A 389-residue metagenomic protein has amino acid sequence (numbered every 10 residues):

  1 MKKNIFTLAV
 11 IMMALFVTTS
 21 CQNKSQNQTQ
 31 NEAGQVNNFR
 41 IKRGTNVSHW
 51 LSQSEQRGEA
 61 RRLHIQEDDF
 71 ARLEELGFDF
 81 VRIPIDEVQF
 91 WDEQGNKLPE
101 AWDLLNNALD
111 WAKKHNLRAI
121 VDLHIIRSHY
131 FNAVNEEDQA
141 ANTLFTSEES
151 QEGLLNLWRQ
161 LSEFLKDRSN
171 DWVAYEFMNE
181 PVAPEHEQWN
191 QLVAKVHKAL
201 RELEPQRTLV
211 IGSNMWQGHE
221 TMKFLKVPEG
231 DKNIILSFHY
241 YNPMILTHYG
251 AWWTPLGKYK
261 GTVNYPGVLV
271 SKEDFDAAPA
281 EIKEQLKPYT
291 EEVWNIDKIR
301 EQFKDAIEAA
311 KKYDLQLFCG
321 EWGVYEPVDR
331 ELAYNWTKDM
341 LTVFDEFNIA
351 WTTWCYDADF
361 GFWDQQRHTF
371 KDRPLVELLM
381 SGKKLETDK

Functional and structural regions predicted by a protein language model:
M1-L8: Bacterial N-terminal signal peptides that target proteins for export
V17-S20: C-terminal motif of bacterial Sec signal peptides marking the signal peptidase cleavage site
Q22-Q28: Bacterial lipoprotein signal-peptidase II cleavage site
Q35-T208, S213-T221, F360, P374-L375: Active-site mouth of glycoside hydrolases
A119-V121, L317, W351: Hydrophobic beta-strand scaffold residues
E148-V293, R300-Y325, E346-I349: Active-site region of glycoside hydrolase catalytic domains
V328-K389: Aromatic-rich peripheral "rim/lid" segments of glycoside hydrolase catalytic domains that contact and position glycan
